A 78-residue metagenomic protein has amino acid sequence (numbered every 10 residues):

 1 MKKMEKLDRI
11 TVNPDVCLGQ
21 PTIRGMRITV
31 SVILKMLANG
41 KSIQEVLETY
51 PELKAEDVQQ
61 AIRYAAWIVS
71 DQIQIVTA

Functional and structural regions predicted by a protein language model:
M1-K2: Hydrophobic packing positions characteristic of elongated beta-solenoid/beta-helix-type spike/fiber shafts
E5-Q44: A short, structured beta-strand/loop element
T29-A78: Long, charge-rich, low-complexity alpha-helical segments
